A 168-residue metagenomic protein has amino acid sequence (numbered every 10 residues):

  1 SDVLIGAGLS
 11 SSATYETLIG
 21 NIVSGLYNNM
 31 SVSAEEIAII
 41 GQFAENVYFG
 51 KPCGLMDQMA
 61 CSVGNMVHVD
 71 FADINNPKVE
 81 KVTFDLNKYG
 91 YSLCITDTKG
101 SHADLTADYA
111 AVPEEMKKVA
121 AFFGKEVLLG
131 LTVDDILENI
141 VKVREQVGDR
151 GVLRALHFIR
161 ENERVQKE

Functional and structural regions predicted by a protein language model:
S1-D85: Gly/Ser-rich oxyanion-binding loop with an adjacent helix/lid that shapes the negatively charged ligand pocket
H68-E168: C-terminal nucleotide
